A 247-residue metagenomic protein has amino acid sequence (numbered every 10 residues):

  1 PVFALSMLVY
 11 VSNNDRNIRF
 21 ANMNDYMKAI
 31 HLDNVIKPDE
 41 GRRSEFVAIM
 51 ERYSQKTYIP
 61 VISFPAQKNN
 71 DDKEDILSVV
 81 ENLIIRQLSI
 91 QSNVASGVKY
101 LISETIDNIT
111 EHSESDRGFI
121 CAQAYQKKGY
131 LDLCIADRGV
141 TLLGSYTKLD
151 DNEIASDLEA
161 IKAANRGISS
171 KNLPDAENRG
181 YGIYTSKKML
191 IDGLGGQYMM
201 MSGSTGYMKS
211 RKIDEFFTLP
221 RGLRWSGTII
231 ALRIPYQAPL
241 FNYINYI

Functional and structural regions predicted by a protein language model:
P1-E40: Amphipathic alpha-helical interaction surfaces in cytosolic regulatory modules
M7-Y10, I30, S92-K127, I183-K187 (+1 more regions): Conserved ATP-binding N-box helix of the HATPase_c
K28-N69: P-loop NTPase nucleotide-binding core
K37, S44-S54, D150-A155, R166-I247: Flexible, glycine-/charge-rich segments associated with ATP-binding catalytic modules
S54-I90, L143, L149-S170, S186-K188: Helix-loop-beta hinge of the Bergerat
G129-L133, T228: Short beta-strand element(s) in the Bergerat
D137: Acidic ATP/Mg2+-coordinating residue in the GHKL
V140: Glycine-rich G1-box
